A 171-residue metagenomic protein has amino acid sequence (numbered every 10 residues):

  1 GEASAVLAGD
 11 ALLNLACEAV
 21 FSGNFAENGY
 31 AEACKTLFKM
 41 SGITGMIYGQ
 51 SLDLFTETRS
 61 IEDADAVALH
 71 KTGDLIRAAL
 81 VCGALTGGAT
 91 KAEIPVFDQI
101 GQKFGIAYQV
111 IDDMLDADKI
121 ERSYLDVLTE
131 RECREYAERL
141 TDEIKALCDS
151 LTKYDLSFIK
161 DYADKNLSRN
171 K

Functional and structural regions predicted by a protein language model:
G1-L167: Mg2+-dependent prenyl diphosphate-binding active-site environment of isoprenoid biosynthetic enzymes
